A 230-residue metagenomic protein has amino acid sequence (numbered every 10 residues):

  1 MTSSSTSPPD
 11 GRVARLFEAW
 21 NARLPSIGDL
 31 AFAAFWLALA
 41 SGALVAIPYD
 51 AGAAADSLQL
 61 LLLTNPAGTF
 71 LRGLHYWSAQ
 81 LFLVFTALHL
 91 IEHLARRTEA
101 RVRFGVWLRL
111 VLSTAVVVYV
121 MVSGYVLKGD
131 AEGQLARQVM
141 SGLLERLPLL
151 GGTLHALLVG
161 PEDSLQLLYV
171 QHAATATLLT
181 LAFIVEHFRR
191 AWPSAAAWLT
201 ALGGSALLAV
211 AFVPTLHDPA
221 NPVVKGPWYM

Functional and structural regions predicted by a protein language model:
M1-M230: Membrane-embedded alpha-helical bundles that constitute the cytochrome b-like, heme-associated redox core of multi-pass
